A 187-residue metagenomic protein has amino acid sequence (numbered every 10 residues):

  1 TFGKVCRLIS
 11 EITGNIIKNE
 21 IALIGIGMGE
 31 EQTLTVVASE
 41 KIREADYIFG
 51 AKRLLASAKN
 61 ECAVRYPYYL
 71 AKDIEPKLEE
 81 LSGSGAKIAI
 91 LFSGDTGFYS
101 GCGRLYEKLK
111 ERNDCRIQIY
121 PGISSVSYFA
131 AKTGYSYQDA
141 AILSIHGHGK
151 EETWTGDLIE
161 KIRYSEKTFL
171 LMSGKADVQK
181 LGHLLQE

Functional and structural regions predicted by a protein language model:
T1-I123, S127-Y128, M172: Class I S-adenosyl-L-methionine
I12-G14, A38-S39, A131-K132, G156-E160 (+1 more regions): A generic local secondary-structure boundary/capping motif
N15-I16, S82, G134, I162 (+1 more regions): A generic structural signal for short, solvent-exposed coil/turn residues that cap or connect secondary-structure
N60-V64, S100, E151-T155, L184-L185: Charge-rich, low-complexity amphipathic helices in intrinsically disordered tails/linkers adjacent to domains
F98-S165: Class I SAM-dependent methyltransferase SAM-binding "motif I" and its flanking Rossmann-like core
E152-E187: Conserved anion/nucleotide-ligand pocket segment
